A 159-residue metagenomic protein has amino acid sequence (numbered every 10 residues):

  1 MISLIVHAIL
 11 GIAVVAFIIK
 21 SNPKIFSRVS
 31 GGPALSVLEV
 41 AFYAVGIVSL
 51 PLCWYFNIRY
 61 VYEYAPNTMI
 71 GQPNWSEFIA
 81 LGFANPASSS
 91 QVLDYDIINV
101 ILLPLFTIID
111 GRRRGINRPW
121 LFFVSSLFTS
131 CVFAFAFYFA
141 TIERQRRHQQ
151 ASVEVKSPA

Functional and structural regions predicted by a protein language model:
M1-L121, S125-A159: Aromatic-rich, lipid-facing transmembrane alpha helices and their immediate juxtamembrane interface loops in integral
